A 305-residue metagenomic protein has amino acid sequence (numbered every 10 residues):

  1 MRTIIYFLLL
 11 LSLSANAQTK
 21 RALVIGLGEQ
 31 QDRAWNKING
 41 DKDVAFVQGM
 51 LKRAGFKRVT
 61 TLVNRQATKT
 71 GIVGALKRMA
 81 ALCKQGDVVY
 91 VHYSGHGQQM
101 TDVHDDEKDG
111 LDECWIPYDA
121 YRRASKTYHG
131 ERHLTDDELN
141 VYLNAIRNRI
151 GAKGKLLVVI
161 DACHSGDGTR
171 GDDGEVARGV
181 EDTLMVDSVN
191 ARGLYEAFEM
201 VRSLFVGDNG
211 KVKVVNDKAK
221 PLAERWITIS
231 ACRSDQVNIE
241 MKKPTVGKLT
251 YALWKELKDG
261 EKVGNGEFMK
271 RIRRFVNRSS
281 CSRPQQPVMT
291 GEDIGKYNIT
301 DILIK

Functional and structural regions predicted by a protein language model:
R2, Y6, A17-K305: Cysteine endopeptidase catalytic domains of the caspase/legumain-like
L8-L10: Short secondary-structure subsegments characteristic of cysteine-rich extracellular domains
S12-S14: N-terminal signal peptide c-region/cleavage motif recognized by signal peptidases
